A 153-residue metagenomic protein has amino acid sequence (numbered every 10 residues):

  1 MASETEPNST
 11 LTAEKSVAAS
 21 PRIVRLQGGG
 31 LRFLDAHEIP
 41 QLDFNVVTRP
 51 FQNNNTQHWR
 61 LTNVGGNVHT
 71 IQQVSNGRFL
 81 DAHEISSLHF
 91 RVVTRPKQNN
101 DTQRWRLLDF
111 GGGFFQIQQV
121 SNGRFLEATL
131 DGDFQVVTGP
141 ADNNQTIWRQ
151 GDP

Functional and structural regions predicted by a protein language model:
A2-P153: Lectin-like carbohydrate-binding module/patch detector with strong preference for beta-trefoil
